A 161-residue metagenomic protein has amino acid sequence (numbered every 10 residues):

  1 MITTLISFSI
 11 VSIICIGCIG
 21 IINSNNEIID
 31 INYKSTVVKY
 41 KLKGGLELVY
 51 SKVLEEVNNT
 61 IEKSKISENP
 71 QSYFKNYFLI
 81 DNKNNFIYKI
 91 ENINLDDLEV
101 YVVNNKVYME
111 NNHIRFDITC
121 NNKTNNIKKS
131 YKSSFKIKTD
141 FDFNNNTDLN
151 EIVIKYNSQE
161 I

Functional and structural regions predicted by a protein language model:
I2-K41: Aliphatic-rich helix starts adjacent to a transmembrane/signal segment
E47-I161: Conserved functional hotspots that engage anionic ligands or polymers and/or phospholipid headgroups
